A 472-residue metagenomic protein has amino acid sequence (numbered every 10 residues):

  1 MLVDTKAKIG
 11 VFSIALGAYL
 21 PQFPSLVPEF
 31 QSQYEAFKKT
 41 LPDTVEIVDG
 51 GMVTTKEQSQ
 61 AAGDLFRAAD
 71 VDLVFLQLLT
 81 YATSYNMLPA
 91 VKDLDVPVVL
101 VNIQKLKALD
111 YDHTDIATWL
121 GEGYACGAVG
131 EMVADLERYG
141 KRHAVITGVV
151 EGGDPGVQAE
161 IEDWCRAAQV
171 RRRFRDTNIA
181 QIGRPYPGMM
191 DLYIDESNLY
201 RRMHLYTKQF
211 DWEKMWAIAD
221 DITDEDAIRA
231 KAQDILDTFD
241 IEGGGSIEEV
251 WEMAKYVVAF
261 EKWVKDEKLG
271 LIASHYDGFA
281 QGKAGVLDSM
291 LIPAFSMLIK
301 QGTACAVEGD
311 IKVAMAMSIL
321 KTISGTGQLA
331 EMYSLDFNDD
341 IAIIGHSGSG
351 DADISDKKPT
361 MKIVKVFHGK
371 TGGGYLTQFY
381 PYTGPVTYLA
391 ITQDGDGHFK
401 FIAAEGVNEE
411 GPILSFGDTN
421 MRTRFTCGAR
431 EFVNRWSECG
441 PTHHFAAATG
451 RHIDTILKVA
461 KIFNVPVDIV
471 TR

Functional and structural regions predicted by a protein language model:
L2, A7-I9, K107-A232, L236-F239: Cap/lid and interdomain-hinge subdomains that line or gate substrate/regulatory clefts in soluble alpha/beta enzymes
Q31-T55, R142-G148, L205-D211: Short beta-strand elements in bilobed, periplasmic/extracellular small-molecule ligand-binding domains
S59-V71, L88-A90, V257-D266: Short, well-structured alpha-helical segments in soluble
V71-T80, V99-V101, L269-S274: Periplasmic-binding protein-like
P89-D115, L120-A128, P293-E308: Short, acidic/small-residue loops that bind anionic groups at enzyme active sites
K231-I323: Long, internal scaffold/assembly segments composed of regular secondary structure
S296-S415: C-terminal catalytic subdomain
K370-R472: Extended hydrophobic packing segments that form well-structured cores
